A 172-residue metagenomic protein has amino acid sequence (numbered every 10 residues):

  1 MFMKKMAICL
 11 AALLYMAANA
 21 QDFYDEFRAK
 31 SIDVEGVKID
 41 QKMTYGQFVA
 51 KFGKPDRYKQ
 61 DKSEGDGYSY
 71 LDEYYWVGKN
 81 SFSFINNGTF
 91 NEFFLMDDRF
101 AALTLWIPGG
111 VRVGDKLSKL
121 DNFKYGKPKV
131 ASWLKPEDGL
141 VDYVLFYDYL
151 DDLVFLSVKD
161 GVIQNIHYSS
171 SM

Functional and structural regions predicted by a protein language model:
M1-F2, M16: Short, low-complexity interaction segments enriched in Ser/Thr/Pro/Gly
K4-C9: Sec-dependent signal peptide recognition, specifically the positively charged N-region followed immediately by
A11-N19: Hydrophobic h-region of N-terminal signal peptides that target proteins for export in Gram-negative bacteria
N19-P136, L140-V141, L150, V158-M172: Short helix/turn-capping signatures at newly exposed starts of structured segments
F146: Acidic, metal/cofactor-coordinating or nucleic-acid-engaging core segments within structured domains
